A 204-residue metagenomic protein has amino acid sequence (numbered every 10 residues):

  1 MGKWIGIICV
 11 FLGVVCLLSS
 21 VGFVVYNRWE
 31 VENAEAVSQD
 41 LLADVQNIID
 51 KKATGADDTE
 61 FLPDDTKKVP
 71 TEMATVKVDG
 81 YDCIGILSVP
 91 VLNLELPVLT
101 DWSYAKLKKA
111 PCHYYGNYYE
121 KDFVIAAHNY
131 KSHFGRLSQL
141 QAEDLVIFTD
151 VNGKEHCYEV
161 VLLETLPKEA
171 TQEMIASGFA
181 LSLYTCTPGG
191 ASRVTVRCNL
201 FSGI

Functional and structural regions predicted by a protein language model:
M1: Polyanion-binding interface signature
W4-I204: Solvent-exposed, non-transmembrane regions of membrane-associated and secreted proteins
